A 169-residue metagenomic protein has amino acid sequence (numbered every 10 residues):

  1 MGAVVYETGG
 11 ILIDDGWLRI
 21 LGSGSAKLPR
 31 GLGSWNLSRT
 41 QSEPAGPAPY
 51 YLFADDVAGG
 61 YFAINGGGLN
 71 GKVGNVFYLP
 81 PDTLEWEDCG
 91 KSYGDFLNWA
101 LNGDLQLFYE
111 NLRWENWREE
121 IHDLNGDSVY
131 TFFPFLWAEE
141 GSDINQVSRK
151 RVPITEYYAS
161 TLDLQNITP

Functional and structural regions predicted by a protein language model:
M1-L69, L124-P169: A surface-exposed partner-binding patch
I13, G31, D82, D95 (+2 more regions): Acidic, low-complexity intrinsically disordered regions
W17-R19, Q41, W86, W99 (+1 more regions): Tryptophan-centered motif/residue detector
A26-G33, Y78, L101-D104, I121: Short alpha-helical interface elements
K72-Y109: Compact, glycine/acidic-enriched structural inserts
F96-T131: Short aromatic loop motif centered on NTY/YTY
